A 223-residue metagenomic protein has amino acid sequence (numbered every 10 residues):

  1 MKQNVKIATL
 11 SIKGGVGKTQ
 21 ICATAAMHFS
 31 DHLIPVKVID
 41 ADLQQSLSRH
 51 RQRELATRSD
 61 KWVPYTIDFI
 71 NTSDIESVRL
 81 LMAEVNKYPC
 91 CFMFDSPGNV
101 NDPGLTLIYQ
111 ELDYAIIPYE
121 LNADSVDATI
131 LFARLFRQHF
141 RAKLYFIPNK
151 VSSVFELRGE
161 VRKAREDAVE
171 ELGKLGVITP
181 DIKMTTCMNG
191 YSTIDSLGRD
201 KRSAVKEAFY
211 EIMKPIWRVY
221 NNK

Functional and structural regions predicted by a protein language model:
K2-F69: Walker A/P-loop NTP-binding active-site region of P-loop NTPases, recognizing the glycine-rich GxxxxGKT/S
V38, F94, I117, Y145-P148: Structural beta-sheet core signal
V85-L105: Switch II (G3) loop of P-loop NTPases
P103-A123: Inter-motif core of Ras-like GTPase G domains
I108-E111, F136-R141, L172-G173: Short, conserved loop/helix-junction motifs that constitute active-site signature segments in enzyme catalytic cores
D127-F146: Conserved C-terminal guanine-recognition region of P-loop GTPase G domains, centered on the G4
K150-S153, R158-R199: Beta-strand-loop-alpha "switch" segments that mediate conformational coupling across diverse proteins
I194-K223: NTP-binding/hydrolysis catalytic cores, primarily Walker-type P-loop NTPases
